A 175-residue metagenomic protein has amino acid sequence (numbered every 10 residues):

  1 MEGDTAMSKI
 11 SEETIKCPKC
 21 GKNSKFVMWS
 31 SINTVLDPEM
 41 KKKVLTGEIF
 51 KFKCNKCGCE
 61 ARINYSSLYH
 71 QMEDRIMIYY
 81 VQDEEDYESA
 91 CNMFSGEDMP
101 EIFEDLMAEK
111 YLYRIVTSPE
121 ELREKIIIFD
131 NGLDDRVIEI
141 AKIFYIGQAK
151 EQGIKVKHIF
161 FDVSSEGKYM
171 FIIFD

Functional and structural regions predicted by a protein language model:
M1-G3, F129, F174: Intrinsic disorder/low-complexity signal
E2-E84: N-terminal cysteine/histidine-rich coordination modules
L45, S95-M99, F103, A141 (+1 more regions): Hydrophobic face of amphipathic alpha-helices
L45-T46, A108, I146, K150: Generic surface-pattern signal
K53-D134: Domain-exit/linker segments immediately C-terminal to small folded modules
I138-D175: C-terminal, charged low-complexity interaction regions
